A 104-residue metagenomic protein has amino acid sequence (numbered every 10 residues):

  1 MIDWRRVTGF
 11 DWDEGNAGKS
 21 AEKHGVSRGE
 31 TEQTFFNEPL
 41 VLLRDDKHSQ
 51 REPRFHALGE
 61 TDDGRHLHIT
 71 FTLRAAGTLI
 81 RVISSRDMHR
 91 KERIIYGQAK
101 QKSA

Functional and structural regions predicted by a protein language model:
M1-A104: Ribonuclease/tRNase effector modules and their secretory precursors
